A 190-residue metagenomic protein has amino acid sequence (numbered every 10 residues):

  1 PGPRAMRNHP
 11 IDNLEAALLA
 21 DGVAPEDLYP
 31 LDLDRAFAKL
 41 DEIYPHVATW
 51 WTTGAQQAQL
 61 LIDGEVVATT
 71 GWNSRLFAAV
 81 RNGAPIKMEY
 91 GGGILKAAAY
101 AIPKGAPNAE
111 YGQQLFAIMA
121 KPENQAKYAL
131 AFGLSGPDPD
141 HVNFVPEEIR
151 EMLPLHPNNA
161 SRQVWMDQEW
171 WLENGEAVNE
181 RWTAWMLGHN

Functional and structural regions predicted by a protein language model:
P1, L18-V23, Y44-A48, I62 (+5 more regions): Sec-exported extracytoplasmic/periplasmic mature domains
P1-I62: Extracytoplasmic ligand-binding site segments that recognize negatively charged/polar headgroups
P3-R7, T49-W50, V67-G71, K87-E89 (+1 more regions): Structural recognition of the beta-strand scaffold that forms the well-ordered cores of secreted hydrolase catalytic
D34-I43, V80-A106, V142-N143, E148-E151: Periplasmic-binding protein-like
Q57-A58, L76, G112, Q125: Short, hydrophobic alpha-helical packing/hinge segments within bilobed ligand-binding/sensory domains
Q59, N159-N190: Conserved C-terminal helix/tail region of periplasmic/extracytoplasmic solute-binding proteins
I62, A68-P85: A ligand-binding cleft/hinge motif common to bilobed small-molecule-binding domains
P103-Q163: Mature extracytoplasmic/periplasmic domains
